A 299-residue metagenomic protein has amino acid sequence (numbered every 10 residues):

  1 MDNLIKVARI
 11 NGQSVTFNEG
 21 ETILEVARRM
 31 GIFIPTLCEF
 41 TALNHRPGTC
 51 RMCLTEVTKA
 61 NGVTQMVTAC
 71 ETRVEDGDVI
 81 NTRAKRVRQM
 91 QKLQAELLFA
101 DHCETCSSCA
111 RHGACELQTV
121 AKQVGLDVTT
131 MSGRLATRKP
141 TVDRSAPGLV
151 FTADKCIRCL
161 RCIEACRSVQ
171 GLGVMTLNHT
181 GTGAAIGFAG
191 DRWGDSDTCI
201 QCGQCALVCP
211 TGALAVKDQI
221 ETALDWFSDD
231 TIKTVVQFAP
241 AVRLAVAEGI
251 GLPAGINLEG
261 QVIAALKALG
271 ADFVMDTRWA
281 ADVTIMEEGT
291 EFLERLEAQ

Functional and structural regions predicted by a protein language model:
M1-K6, E39-A42: Ubiquitin-like/PB1-type beta-grasp interaction modules and other compact soluble beta-rich domains
S14, E19-G77, R83, F99 (+1 more regions): Iron-sulfur-associated redox domains of electron-transfer enzymes in respiratory and anaerobic energy metabolism
R51-Q201, L207, L214-S228, I232-K233: Fe-S ferredoxin-like electron-transfer domains and their immediately adjacent linker/connector regions across
